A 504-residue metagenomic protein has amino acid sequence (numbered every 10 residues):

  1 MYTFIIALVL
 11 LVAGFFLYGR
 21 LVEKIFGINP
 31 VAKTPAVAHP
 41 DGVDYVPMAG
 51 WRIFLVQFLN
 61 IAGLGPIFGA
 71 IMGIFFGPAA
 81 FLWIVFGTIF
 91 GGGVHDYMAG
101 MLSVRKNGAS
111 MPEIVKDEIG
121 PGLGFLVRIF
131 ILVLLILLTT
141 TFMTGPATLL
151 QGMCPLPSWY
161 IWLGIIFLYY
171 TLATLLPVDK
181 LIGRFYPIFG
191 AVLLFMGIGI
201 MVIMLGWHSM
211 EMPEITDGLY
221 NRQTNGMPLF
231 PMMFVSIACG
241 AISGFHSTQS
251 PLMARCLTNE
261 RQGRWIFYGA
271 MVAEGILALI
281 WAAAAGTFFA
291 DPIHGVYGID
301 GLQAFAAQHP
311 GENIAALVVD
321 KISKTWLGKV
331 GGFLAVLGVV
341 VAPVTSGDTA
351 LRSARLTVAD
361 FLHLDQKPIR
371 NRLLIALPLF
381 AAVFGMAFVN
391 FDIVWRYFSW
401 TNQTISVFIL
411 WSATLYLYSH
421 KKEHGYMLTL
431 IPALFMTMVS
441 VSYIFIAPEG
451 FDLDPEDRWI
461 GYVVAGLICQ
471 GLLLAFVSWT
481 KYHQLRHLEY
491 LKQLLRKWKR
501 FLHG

Functional and structural regions predicted by a protein language model:
Y2-G19, G73-S103, P112, L123 (+1 more regions): Extracellular loop-to-transmembrane helix junctions
I5, V9-N29, F130, P146-L150 (+3 more regions): Membrane-interface loop-to-helix entry segments
L10-I67, Q262: Membrane-interface "cap" regions at the ends of multi-pass membrane proteins
L11, F15, Q57, G91-N107 (+4 more regions): Helix-loop-helix module between adjacent transmembrane segments
M48-G65, I203-M210, G218-A284, L337-S346: Hydrophobic, membrane-embedded alpha-helices of multi-pass small-molecule transporters
P121-F125, L132, I161-G164, G269-A278 (+6 more regions): Loop-to-transmembrane helix boundary motifs in multi-pass membrane proteins
T139-M143, A147-W162, A173-T174, L193-N221 (+2 more regions): Hydrophobic alpha-helical segments and their helix-loop junctions in multi-pass secondary transporters
M204-E214, G269-K321: Extracellular/periplasmic helix-exit of transmembrane alpha-helices
